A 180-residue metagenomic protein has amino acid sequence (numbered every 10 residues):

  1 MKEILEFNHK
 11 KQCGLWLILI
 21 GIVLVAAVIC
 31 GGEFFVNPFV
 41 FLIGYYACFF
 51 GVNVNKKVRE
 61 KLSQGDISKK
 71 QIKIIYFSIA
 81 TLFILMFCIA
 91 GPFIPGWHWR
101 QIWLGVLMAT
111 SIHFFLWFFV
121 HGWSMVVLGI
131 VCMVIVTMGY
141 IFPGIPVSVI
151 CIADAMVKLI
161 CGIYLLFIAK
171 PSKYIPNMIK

Functional and structural regions predicted by a protein language model:
M1-F7: Short, Lys/Arg-rich, polar N-terminal cytosolic tail immediately upstream of the first transmembrane signal-anchor
N8-C30: The first (N-terminal) embedded transmembrane alpha-helix
L17-I22, F77-G91, I130-V134, D154: Core segments of transmembrane alpha-helices that mediate helix-helix packing or line hydrophobic substrate/ligand
V23-I75: Selected alpha-helical membrane-embedding segments in polytopic membrane proteins
I43-N53, G105-L116, M156-L166: Alpha-helical transmembrane segments and their membrane-interface exit regions
L62-W97: Helix-adjacent hinge/juxtasegments
F87-V134: Membrane-proximal helix-loop-helix units in multi-pass membrane proteins
G129-K180: Terminal transmembrane helical module of multi-pass membrane proteins
